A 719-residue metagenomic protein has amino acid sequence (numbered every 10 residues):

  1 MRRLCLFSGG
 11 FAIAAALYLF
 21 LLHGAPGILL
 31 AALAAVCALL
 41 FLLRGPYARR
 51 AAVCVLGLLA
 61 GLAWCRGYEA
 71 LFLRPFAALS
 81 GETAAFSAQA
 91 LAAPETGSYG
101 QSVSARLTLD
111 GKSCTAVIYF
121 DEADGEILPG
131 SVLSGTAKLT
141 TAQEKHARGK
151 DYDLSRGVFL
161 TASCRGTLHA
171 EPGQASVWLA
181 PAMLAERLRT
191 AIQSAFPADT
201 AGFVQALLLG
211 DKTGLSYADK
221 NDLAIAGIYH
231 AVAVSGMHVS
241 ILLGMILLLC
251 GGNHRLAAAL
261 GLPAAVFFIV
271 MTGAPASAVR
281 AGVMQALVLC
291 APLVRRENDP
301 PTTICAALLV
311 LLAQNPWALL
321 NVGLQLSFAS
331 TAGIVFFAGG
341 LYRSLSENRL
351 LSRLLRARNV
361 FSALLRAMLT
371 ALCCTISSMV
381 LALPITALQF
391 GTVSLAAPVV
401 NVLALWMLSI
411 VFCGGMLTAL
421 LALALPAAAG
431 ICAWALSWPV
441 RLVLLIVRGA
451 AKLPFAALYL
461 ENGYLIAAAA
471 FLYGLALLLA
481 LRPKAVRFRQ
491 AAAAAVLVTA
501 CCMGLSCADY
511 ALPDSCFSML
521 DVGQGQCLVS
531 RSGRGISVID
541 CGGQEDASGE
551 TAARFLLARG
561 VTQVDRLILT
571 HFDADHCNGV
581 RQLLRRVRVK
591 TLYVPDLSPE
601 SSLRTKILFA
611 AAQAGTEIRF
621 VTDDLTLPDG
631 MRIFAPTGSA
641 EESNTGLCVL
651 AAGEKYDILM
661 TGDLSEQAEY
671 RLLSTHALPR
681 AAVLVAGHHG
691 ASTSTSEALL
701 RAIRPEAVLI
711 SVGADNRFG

Functional and structural regions predicted by a protein language model:
M1-F76, L184, R280, L479: N-terminal leader/targeting segments
R2, V36-C37, V53, A162 (+5 more regions): Hydrophobic alpha-helical transmembrane segments in multi-pass membrane proteins
G57-H230, E550-L557, Q563, L597-P599 (+5 more regions): Membrane-interface helix/helix-cap signal primarily in integral membrane proteins
G157-C290, R566, T591, D657-G662 (+3 more regions): Aromatic-rich juxtamembrane segments at the membrane interface
K212, L312-L320, R448-R566, A612-V683 (+1 more regions): Core dinuclear metal-dependent hydrolase active-site scaffold
V564-D575, L597, L684-H688: Metallo-beta-lactamase
A574-A612, P705: Active-site HxH/HxHxD metal-binding segment of metal-dependent hydrolases
T591, R671-G719: Cap/insert and terminal regions of metallo-dependent hydrolase folds
